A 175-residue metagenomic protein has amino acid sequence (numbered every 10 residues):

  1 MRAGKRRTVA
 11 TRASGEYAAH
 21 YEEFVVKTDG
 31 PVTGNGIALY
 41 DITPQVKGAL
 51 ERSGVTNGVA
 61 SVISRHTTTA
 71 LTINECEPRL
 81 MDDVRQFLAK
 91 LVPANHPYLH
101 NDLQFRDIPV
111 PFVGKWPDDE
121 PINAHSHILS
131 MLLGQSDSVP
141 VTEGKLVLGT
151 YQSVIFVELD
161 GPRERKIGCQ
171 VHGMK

Functional and structural regions predicted by a protein language model:
R2-K175: Active-site histidine-anchored catalytic micro-motif
